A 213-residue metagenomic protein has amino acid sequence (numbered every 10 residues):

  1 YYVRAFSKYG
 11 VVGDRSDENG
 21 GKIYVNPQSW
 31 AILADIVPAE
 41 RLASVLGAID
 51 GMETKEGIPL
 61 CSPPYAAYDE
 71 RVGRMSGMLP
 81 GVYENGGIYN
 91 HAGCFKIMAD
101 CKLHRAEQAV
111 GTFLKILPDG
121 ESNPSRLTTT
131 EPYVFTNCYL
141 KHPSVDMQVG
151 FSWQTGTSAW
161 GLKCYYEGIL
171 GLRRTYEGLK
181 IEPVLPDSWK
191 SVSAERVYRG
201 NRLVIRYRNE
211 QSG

Functional and structural regions predicted by a protein language model:
Y1-N90, E121-V145: Extended glycan-interaction surfaces of carbohydrate-active proteins
G51-K55, A66, M78-E84, F95-G213: Non-catalytic C-terminal accessory modules of carbohydrate-active enzymes
